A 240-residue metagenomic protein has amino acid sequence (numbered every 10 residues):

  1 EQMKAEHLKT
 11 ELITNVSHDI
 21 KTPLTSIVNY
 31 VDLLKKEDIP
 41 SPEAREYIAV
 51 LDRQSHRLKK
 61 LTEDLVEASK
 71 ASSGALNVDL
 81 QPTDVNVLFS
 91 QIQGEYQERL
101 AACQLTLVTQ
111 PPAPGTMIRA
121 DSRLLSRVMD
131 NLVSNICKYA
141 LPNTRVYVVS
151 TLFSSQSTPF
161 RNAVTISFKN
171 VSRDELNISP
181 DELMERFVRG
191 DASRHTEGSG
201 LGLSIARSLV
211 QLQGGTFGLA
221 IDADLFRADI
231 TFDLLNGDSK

Functional and structural regions predicted by a protein language model:
V50-L58: Short alpha-helical segment of the dimerization/phosphotransfer core of two-component systems
S73-V78, M117-A120: Conserved micro-motifs of the catalytic ATP-binding
D79-P82, T106-T116, F153: Conserved catalytic submotifs in the C-terminal HATPase_c
D79-Q93: A conserved beta-strand-to-alpha-helix junction within the catalytic ATP-binding
I136-C137: Short helix-loop "hinge" at the ATP-lid/N-box region of the Bergerat-fold HATPase_c
E175-R189: Short conserved segment of the HATPase_c
